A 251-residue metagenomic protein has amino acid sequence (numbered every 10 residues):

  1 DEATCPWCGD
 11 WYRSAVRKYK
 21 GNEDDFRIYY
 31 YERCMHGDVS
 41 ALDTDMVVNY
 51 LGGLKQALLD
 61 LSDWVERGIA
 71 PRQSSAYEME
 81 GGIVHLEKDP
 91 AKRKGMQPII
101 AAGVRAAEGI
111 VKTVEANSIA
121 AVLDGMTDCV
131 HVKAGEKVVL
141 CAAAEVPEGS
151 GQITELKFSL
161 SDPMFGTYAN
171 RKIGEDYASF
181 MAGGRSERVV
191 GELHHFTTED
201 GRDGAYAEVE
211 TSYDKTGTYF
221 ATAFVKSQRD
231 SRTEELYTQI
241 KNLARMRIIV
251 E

Functional and structural regions predicted by a protein language model:
D1-T127: C-terminal subdomain of alpha/beta-hydrolase-fold enzymes, centered on the catalytic histidine and its supporting
K88-E251: Extracellular/lumenal mature domains of secreted and surface-exposed proteins
